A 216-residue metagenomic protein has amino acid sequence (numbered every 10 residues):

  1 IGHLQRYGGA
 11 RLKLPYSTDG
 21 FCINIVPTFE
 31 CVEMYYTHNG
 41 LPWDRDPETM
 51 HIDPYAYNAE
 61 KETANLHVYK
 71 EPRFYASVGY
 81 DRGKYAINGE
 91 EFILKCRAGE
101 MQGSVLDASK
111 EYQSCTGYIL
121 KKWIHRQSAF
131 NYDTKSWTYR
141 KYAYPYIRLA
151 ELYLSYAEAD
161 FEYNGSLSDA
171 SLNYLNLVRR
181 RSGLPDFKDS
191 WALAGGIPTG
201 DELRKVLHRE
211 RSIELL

Functional and structural regions predicted by a protein language model:
I1-V26, E33-L216: Acidic/polar-rich alpha-helix caps and helix-coil junctions
